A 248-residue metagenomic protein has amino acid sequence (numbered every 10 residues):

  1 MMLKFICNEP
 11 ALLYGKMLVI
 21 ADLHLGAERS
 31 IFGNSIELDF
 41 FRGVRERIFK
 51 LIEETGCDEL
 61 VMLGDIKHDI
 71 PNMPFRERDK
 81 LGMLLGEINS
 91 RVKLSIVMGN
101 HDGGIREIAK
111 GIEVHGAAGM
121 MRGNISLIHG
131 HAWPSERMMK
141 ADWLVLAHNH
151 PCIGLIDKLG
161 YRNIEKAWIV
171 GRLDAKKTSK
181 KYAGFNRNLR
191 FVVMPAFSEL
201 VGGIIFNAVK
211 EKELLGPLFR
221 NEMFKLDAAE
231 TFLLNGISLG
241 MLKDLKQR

Functional and structural regions predicted by a protein language model:
M1-R248: Extended recognition/assembly regions associated with phosphoester-bond processing machinery
